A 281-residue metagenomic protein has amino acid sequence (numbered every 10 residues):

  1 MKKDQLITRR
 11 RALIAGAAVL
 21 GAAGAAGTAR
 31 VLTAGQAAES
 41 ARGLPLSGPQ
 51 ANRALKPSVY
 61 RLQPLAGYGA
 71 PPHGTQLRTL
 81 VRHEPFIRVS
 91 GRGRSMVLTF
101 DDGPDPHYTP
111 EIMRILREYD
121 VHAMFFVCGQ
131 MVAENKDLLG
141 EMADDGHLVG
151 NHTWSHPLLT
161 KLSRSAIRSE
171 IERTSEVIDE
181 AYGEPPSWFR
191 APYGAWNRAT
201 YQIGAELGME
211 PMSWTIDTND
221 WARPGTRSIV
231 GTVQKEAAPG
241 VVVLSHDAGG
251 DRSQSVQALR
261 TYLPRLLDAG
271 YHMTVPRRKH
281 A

Functional and structural regions predicted by a protein language model:
K2-L98, D105-R114, E118, T261-Y262 (+1 more regions): N-terminal pre-catalytic segment of deacetylase/amide-hydrolase enzymes
G93-M96, V121-A123, D145-H147, P185-S187 (+2 more regions): Short, well-ordered coil/turn segments that N-cap beta-strands
F100-G103, Q130, T153: Active-site metal-binding loops of divalent metal-dependent hydrolases
P104, M113-I115, D120, F125-C128 (+4 more regions): Glycine- and small hydrophobic-enriched segments that form the cores of compact globular domains
E111, A133, P157-H272, P276-A281: Catalytic domains of cell-wall/extracellular-matrix polysaccharide-remodeling enzymes, centered on de-N-acetylation
M113-E118, E134-G150, A205, V233-E236: Acidic (Asp/Glu)-rich catalytic clusters
M124-F126, G150, M209-T215: Short hydrophobic/aromatic-enriched beta-strand-loop microsegments
L139, D144-N151, K161-E172: Substrate-binding cleft of extracellular glycoside hydrolase catalytic domains
